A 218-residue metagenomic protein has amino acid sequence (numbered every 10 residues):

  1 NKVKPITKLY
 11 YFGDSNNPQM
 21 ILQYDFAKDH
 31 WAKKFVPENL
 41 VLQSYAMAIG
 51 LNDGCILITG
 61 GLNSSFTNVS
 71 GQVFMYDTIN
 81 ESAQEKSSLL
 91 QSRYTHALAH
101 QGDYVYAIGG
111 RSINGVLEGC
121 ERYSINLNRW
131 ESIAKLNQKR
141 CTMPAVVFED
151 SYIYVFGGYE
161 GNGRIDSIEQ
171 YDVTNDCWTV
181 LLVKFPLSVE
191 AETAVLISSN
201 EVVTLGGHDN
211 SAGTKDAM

Functional and structural regions predicted by a protein language model:
N1-M218: Kelch-like beta-propeller repeat domains
